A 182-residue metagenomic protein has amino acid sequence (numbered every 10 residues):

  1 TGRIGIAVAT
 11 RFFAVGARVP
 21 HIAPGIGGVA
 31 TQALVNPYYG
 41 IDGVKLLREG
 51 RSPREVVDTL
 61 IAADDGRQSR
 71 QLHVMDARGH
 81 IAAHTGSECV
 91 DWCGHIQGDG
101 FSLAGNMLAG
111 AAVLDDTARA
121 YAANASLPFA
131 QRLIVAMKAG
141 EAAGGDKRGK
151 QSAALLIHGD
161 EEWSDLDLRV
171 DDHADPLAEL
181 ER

Functional and structural regions predicted by a protein language model:
T1-R182: N-terminal nucleophile
